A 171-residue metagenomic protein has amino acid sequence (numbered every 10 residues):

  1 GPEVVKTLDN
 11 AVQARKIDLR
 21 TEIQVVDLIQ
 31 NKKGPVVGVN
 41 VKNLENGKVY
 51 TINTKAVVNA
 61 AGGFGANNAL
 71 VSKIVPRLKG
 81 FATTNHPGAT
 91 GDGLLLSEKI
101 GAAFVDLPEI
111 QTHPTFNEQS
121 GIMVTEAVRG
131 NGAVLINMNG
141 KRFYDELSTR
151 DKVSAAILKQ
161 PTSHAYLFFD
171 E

Functional and structural regions predicted by a protein language model:
G1-K55, L94-I100: Helical element adjacent to the flavin cofactor pocket in flavoenzyme catalytic cores
P2, K6, T84-P87, G91 (+1 more regions): Electropositive phosphate-/nucleotide-binding environments in soluble metabolic enzymes
E3, F64-G65, G132: Gly/Ser/Thr-rich beta-alpha loop segments that engage phosphate groups in nucleotides
D27, G47, F64-G65, R142: Glycine-rich nucleotide phosphate-binding loop and flanking beta-alpha elements of Rossmann-like dinucleotide-binding
V36, V58-A61, V128-G130: Short glycine/serine/threonine-biased micro-segments
I52-N117, I122: Glycine-rich loop(s) and the adjacent beta-strand/alpha-helix scaffold that form part
T90, L94-E171: An anion/pyrophosphate-binding glycine-rich loop and adjacent beta-alpha core in soluble alpha-beta enzymes
